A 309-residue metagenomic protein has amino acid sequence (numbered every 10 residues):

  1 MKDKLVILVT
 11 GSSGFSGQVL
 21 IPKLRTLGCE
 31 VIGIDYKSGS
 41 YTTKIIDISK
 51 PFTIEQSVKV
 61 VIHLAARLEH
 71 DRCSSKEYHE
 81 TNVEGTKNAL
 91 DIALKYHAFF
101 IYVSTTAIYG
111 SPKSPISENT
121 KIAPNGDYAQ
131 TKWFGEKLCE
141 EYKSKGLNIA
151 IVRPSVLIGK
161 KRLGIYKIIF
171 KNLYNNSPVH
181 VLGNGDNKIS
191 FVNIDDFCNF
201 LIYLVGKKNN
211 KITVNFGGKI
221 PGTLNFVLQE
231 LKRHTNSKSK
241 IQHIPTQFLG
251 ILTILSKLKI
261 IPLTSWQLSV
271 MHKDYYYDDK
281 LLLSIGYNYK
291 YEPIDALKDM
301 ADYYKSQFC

Functional and structural regions predicted by a protein language model:
L5, D279-S284, N288-C309: Amphipathic terminal alpha-helices
I7-L27: N-terminal Rossmann NAD(P)H-binding glycine-rich loop of SDR-like oxidoreductase domains
I48-E84, I92-L94, Y109: NAD(P)H-binding glycine-rich loop region in Rossmannoid oxidoreductase-like domains and their noncatalytic homologs
N88-D127, A150: Conserved Rossmann-fold NAD(P)-dependent oxidoreductase catalytic core, especially the SDR/UDP-sugar
A123-A150: Active-site Tyr-X1-5-Lys
K171-V192, F200, N215: A conserved pocket-lining segment of Rossmann-fold NAD(P)-dependent short-chain dehydrogenase/reductase
I194, N225, Q229, I251-N288: Conserved C-terminal active-site "lid" loop/helix of NAD(P)H-dependent oxidoreductases that clamps the redox cofactor
Y203-L263, K298-A301, K305-C309: Mid/C-terminal beta-alpha module of Rossmann-like enzyme folds, strongest in SDR-family dehydrogenases/epimerases
